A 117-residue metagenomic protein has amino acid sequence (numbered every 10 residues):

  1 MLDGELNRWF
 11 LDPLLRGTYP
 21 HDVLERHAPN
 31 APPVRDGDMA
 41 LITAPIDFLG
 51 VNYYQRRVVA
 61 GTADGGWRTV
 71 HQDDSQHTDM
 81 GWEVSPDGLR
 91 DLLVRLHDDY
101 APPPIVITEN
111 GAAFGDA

Functional and structural regions predicted by a protein language model:
M1-A117: Active-site region of glycoside hydrolase catalytic domains
